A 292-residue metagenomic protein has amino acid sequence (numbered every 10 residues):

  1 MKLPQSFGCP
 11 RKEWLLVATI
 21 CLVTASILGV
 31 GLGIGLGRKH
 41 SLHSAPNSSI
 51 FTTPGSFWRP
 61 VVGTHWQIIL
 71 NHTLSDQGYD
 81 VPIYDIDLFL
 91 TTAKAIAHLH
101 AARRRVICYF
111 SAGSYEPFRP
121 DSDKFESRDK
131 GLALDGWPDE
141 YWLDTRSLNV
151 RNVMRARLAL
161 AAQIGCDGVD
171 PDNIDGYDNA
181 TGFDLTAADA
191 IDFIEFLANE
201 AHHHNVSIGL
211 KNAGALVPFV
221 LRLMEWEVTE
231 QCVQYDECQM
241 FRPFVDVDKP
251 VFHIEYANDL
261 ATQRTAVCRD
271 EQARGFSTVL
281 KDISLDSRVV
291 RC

Functional and structural regions predicted by a protein language model:
M1-R11: Short, low-complexity, Lys/Arg-enriched N-terminal segments of secretory-pathway carbohydrate enzymes
P4, A25-I34, F51, N205: Compositionally biased, low-complexity repeat tracts
E13, H43-C292: Glycan-processing catalytic domains of CAZymes
E13-S44: Alpha-helical transmembrane segments in eukaryotic/viral proteins
